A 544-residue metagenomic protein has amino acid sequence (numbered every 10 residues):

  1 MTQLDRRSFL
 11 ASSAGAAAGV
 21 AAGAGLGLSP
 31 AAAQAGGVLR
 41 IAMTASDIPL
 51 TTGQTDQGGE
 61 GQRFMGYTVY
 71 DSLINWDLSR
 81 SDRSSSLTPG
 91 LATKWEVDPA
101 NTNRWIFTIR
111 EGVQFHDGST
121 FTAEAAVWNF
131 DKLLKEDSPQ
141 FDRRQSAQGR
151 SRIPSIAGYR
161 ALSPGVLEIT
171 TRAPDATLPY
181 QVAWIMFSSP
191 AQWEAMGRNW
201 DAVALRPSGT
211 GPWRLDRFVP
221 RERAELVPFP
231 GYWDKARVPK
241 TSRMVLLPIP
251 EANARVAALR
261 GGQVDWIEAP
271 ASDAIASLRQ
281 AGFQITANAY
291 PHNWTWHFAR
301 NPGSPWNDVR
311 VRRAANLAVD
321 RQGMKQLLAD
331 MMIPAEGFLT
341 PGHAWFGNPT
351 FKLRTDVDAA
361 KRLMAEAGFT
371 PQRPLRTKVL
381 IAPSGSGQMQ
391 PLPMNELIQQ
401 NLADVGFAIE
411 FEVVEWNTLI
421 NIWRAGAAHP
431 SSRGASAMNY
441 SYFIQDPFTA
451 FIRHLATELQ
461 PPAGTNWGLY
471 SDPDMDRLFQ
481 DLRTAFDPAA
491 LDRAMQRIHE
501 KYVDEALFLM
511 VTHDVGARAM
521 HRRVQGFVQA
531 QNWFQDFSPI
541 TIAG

Functional and structural regions predicted by a protein language model:
M43-A100, R206-T210: N-terminal lobe/hinge region of extracytoplasmic solute-binding protein
I74-D82, D175-P239, R243, E251-N253 (+2 more regions): Gly/Pro-rich hinge or "lid" segments in bacterial periplasmic/extracellular proteins
T108, T120, V127, R143-W193 (+1 more regions): Surface-exposed binding/hinge segments that line and control ligand-binding clefts or catalytic entry sites
D201, G231-S277, A408: Ligand-site clamp/hinge motif
P220, A365-Y442, W467, P488 (+1 more regions): Ligand/substrate-recognition segments at binding pockets and active sites
E225-P230, R279, W306-V405, L469-P473 (+2 more regions): Append "and occasionally in soluble cytosolic enzymes with long acidic Gly/Pro-rich linkers
R313, K325, V405-N421, T449-H521 (+1 more regions): Extracytoplasmic/peripheral linker and loop segments enriched in polar/acidic and small residues with frequent Thr/Pro
R518-G544: Long beta-strand-rich cores associated with HINT superfamily self-processing modules
